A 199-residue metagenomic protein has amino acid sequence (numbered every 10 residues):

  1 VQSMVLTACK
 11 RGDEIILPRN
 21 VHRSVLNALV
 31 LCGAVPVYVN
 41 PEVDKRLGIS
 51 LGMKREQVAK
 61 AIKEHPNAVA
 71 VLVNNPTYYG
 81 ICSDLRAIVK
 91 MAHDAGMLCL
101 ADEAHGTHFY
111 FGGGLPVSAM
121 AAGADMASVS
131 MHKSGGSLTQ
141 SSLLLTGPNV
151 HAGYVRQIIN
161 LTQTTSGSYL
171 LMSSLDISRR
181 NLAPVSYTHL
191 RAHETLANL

Functional and structural regions predicted by a protein language model:
V1-S3: Short loop-beta-helix segment that forms the pyridoxal 5′-phosphate
A8-V25: Conserved PLP-anchoring active-site segment centered on the Schiff-base-forming lysine
L17-P18, Y38-V39, L72-V73, C99-E103 (+2 more regions): General beta-strand structural signal in soluble alpha/beta enzymes
C32-G33, A95, A122-G123: Short, structured coil segments at secondary-structure junctions
L47-H108: Active-site phosphate-binding strand-loop segment of PLP-dependent enzymes
S118-Q157, Q163-S174: Active-site PLP attachment segment
S173-S186: Amphipathic alpha-helix from the class-I
T188-T195: Conserved small/polar residues in nucleotide/adenosyl-binding loops
